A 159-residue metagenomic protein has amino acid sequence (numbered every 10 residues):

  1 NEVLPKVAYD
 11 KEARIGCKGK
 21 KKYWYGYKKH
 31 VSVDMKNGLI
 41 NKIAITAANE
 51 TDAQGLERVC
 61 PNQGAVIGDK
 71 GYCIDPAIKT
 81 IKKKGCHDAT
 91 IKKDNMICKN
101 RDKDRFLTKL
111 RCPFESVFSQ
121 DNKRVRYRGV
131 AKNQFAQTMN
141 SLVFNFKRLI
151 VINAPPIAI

Functional and structural regions predicted by a protein language model:
N1-K84, K93, M139, V143-F146: Polybasic low-complexity intrinsically disordered regions
D10, K103-D104, D121, N145-K147: Poly-acidic low-complexity segments
A65, K70-F135: Helix-centered, glycine/charged polyanion-binding patches within enzymatic domains that contact phosphate-containing
S116, Q120, S141, R148: Alpha-helical scaffold segments in soluble metabolic enzymes
K123-R128, L149-I159: A short, flexible helix-boundary coil/loop motif
N133-N140, L149-N153: Short glycine/proline-enriched turn or capping motifs at secondary-structure junctions
